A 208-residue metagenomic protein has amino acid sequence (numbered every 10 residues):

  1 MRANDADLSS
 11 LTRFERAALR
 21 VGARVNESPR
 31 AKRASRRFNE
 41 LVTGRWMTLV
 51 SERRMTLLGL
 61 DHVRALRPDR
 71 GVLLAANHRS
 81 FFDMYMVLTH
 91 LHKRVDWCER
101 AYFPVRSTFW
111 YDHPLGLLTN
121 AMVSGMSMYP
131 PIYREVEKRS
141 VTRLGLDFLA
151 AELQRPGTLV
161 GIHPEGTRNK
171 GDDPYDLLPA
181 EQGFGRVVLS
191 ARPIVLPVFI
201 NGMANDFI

Functional and structural regions predicted by a protein language model:
M1-R100, S107, P114-G116, N120 (+2 more regions): Membrane-anchoring hydrophobic helices of lipid-metabolizing enzymes
R53-T56, K138-R143, L177-L178: A conditional alpha-helix N-cap/helix-loop micro-motif detector
R70-A76, A101, P156-P164, P193: Generic beta-sheet signal
H78-S80, E165-R168: Short glycine-rich anion-binding loops that position phosphate/pyrophosphate groups of nucleotides and phosphorylated
P104, P130, I194-V198: Hydrophobic/aromatic beta-strand patches that form the interior of the parallel beta-sheet core in alpha/beta enzyme
L118, L159, G166-I208: A cross-family acyltransferase "interaction/gating" segment
P130-S140, K170-D176: Surface-exposed cleft-lining segments at the edges of enzyme active sites
D147-Q154: Short amphipathic alpha-helices and their capping/turn segments at secondary-structure boundaries
